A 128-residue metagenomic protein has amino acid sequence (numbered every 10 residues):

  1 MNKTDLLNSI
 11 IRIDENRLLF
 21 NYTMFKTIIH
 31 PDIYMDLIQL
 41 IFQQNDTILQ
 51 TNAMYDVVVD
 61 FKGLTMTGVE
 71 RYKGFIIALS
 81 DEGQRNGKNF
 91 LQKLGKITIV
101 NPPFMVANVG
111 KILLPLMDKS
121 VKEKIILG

Functional and structural regions predicted by a protein language model:
M1-K96, V100-G128: SEC14/CRAL-TRIO lipid-binding/transfer domains and related phosphoinositide-recognition modules that form deep
